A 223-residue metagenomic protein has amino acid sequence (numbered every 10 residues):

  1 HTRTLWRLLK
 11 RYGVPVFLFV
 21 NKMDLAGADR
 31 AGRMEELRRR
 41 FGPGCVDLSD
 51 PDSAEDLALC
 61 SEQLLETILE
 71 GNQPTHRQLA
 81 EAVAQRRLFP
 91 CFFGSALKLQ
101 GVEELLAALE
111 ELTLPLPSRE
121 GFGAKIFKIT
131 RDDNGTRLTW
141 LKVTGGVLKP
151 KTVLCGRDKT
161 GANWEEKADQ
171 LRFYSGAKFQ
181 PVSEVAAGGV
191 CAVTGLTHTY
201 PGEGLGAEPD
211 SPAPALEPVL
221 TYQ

Functional and structural regions predicted by a protein language model:
H1-Q223: Structural and coupling elements of P-loop NTPases
